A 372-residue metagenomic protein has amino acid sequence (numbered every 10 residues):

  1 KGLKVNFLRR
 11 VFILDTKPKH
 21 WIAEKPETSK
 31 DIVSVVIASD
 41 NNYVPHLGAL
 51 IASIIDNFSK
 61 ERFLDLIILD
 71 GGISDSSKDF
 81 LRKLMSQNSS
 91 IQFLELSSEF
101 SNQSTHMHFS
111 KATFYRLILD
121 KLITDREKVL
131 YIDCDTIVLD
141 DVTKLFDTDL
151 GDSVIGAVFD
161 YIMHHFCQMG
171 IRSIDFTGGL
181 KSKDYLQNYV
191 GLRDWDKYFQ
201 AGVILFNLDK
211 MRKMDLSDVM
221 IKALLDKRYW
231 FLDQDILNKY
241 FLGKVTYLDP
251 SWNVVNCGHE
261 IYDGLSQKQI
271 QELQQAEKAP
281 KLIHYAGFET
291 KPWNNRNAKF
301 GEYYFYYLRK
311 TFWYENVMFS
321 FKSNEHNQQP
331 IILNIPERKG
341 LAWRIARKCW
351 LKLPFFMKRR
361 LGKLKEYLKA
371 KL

Functional and structural regions predicted by a protein language model:
G2-V33, S39, D194, A201 (+1 more regions): A glycosyltransferase accessory/donor-loop signature
V44-S59: Histidine-anchored nucleotide/phosphate-binding helix
A52, K78, R82, L139-G151 (+1 more regions): Short alpha-helix within the catalytic core of nucleotide-sugar-dependent glycosyltransferases
F58-I67: Short loop->beta transition adjacent to catalytic acidic/histidine clusters or analogous donor-positioning motifs
S77-K78, R82-L122: Active-site-proximal specificity loops/subdomain of glycosyltransferases
F93-S97, A112-I174, Q200, L205-F206 (+1 more regions): GT-A fold catalytic core of metal-dependent nucleotide-sugar glycosyltransferases, centered on the diacidic
I155-K181, N294-F305, W313-Y314: A short, conserved beta-to-alpha structural element at the edge of catalytic cores that scaffolds binding
G178-D194: Short, flexible, basic/aromatic active-site loop/helix in glycosyltransferases
